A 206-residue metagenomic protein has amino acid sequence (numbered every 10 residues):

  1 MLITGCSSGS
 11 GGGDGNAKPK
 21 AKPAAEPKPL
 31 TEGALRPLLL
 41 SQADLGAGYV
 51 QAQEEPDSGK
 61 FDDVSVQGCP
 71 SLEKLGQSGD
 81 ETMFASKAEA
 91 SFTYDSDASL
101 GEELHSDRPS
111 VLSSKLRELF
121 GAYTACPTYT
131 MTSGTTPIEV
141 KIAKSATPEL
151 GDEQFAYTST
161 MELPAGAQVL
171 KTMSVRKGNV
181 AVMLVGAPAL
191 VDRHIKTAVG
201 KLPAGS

Functional and structural regions predicted by a protein language model:
L2-G5: C-terminal motif of bacterial Sec signal peptides marking the signal peptidase cleavage site
S7-A85: N-terminal "mature-domain start" segment
G33, A43, Q67, S110-R117 (+1 more regions): Generic alpha-helical secondary structure signal
L40, D44, V50, R108 (+3 more regions): Sec-exported extracytoplasmic/periplasmic mature domains
Y49-M161: A small/polar (G/S/T-enriched), proline-flanked helix-loop surface module common in exported/cell-envelope proteins
D57, F120-A125, V175-N179, K201-G205: Short, low-complexity, polar/charged sequence segments that are solvent-exposed and flexible
I138-K201: A short, solvent-exposed beta-edge/loop patch
